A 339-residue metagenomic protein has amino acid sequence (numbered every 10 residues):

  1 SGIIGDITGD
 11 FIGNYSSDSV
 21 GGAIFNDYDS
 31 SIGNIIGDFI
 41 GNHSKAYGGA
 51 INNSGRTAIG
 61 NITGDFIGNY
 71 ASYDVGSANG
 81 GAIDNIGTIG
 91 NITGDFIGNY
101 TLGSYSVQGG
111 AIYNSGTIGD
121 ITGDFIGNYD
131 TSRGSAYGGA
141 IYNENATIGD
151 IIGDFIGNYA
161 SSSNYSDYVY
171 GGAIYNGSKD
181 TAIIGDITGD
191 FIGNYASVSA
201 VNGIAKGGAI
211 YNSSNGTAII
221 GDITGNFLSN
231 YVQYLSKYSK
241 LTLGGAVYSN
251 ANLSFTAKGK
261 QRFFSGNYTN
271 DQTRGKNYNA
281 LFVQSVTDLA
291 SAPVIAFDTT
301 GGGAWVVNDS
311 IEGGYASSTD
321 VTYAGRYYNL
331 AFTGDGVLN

Functional and structural regions predicted by a protein language model:
S1-V20, I24-Y47, I51-K206, I210-L243 (+3 more regions): Surface-exposed loop/turn motifs in large extracellular/passenger domains
